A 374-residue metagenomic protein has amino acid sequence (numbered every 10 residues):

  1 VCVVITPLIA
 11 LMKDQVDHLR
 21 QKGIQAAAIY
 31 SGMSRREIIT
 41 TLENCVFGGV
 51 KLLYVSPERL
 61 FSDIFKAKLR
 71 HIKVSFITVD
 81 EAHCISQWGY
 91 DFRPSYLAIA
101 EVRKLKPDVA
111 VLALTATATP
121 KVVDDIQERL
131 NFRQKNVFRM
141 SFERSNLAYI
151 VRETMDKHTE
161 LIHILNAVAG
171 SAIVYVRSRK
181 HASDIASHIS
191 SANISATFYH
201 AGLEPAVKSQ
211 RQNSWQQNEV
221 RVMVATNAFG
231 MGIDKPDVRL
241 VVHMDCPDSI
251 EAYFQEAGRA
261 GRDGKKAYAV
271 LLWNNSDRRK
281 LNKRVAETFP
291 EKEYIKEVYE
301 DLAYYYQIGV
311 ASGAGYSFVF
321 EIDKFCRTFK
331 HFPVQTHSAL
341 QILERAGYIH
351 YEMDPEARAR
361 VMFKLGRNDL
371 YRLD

Functional and structural regions predicted by a protein language model:
V1-C2, T6, A10-K330, V334 (+1 more regions): Helicase motor core with emphasis on the C-terminal RecA-like subdomain
